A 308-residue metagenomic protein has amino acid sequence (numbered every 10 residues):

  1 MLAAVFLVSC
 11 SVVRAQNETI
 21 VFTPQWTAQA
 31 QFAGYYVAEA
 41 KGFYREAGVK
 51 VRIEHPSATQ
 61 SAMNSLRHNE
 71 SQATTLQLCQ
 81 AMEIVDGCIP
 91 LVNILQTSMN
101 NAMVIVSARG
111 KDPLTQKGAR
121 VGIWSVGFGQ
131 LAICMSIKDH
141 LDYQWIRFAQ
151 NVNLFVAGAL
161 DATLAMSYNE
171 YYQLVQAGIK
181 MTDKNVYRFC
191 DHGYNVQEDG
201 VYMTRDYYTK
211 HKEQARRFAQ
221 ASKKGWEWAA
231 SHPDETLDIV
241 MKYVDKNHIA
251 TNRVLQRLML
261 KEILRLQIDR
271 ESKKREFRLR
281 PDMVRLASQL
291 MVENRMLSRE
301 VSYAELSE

Functional and structural regions predicted by a protein language model:
L2-R52, R278, V284-E308: N-terminal hydrophobic or amphipathic helices and topogenic motifs
Q16-F148, L154-M166, N195: Short, glycine-/small- and polar/acidic-enriched structural segments that line small-molecule recognition paths
C79-Q80, Q150-L154, G158-I249: Pocket-lining segment of extracytoplasmic ligand-binding domains
H140-W145, M181-V186, K246-K261, S298-E305: Short, surface-exposed acidic
H211-M296: Secondary-structure end/capping motifs
